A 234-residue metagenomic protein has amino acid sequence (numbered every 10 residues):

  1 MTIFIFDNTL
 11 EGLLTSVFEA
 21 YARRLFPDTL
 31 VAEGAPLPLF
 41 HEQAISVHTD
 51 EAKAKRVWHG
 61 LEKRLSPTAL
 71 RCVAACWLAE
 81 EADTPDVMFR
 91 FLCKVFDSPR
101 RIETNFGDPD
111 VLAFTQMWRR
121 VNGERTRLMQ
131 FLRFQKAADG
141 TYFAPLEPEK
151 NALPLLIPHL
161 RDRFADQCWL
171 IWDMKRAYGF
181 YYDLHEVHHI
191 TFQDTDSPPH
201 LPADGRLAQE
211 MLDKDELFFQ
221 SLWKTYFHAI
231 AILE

Functional and structural regions predicted by a protein language model:
M1-E51: N-terminal ordered "arm"
I5, L30-V31, R133-Q135, F143-P145 (+1 more regions): A structural signal for short, well-ordered beta-strand segments and their strand-loop junctions that often border
G12-R23, F89-K94, R119, L155-D162 (+1 more regions): Short, hydrophobic/amphipathic alpha-helical patches that form generic packing surfaces within helical domains
D28-L39, W169-A177, F192: A generic structural motif
V31-M129: Charged, alpha-helical interface segments at or near domain boundaries
I45-K53, E186-L201: Acidic, Ser/Thr-rich peripheral helices and adjacent loops at domain boundaries
P109-Q167: Hydrophobic, aromatic-enriched interface-forming segments
D166-C168, M174, G179-F180, E186 (+2 more regions): Long, compositionally biased intrinsically disordered terminal regions
